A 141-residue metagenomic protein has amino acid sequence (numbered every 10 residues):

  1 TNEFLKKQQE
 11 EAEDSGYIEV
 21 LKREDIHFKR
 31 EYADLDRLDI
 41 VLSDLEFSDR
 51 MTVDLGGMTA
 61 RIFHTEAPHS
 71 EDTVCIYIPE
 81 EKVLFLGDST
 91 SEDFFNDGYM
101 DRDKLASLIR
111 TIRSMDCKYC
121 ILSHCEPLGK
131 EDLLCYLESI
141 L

Functional and structural regions predicted by a protein language model:
T1-S43: Active-site HxH/HxHxD metal-binding segment of metal-dependent hydrolases
E24-I26, D49, T73: Residue-level signal for functionally critical sites in structured catalytic/ligand-binding pockets
F28, L35-F63: Short, conserved active-site entrance elements at the starts or edges of catalytic domains
T52, T59-Y136: Metallo-beta-lactamase
E138-L141: Active-site gating loops and adjacent loop-to-helix segments of metal-dependent hydrolytic enzymes
